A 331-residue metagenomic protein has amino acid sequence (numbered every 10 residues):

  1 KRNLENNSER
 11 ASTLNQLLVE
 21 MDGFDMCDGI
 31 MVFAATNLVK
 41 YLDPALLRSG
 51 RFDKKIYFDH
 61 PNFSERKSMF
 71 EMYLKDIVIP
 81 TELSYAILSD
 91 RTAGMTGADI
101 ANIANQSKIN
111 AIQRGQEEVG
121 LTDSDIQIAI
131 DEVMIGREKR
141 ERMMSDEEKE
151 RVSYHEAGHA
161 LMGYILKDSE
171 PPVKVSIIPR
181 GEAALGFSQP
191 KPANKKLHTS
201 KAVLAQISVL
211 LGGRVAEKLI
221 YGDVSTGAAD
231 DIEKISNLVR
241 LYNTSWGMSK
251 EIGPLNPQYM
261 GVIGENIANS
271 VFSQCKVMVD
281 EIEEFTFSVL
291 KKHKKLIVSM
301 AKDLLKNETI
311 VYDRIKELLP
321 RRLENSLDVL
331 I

Functional and structural regions predicted by a protein language model:
K1-L4, R140-E141, F187-K191: Short acidic, glycine/proline-rich loop/turn micro-motifs
K1-S89: Walker A/P-loop NTP-binding motif of AAA+ ATPase domains
L17, T36, F52, R66 (+9 more regions): Residue-level signature of catalytic and energy-coupling elements of molecular machines, predominantly ATP/GTP-dependent
L18, D22-D25, D43, L47 (+12 more regions): Signal for well-folded cores of large energy- and translation-related assemblies
S49, D76-I77, V133-R137, R214 (+3 more regions): A short secondary-structure junction motif
D90-S124, D131-K139, A160-P172, L241-S249 (+1 more regions): AAA+ ATPase "lid" subdomain C-terminal helix
E147-S153, A160-I331: Soluble catalytic regions of large protease machineries
